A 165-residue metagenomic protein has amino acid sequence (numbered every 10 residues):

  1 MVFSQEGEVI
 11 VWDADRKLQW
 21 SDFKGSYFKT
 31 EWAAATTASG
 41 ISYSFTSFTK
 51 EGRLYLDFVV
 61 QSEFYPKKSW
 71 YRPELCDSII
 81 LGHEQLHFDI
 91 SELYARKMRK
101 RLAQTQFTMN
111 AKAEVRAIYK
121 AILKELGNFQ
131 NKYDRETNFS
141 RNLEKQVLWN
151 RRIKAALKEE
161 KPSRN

Functional and structural regions predicted by a protein language model:
G7-Y55, F64, F107-N165: Metalloprotease/metallohydrolase-associated module, dominated by Zn2+-dependent proteases
G52-C76: Active-site scaffold of zinc-dependent metalloenzymes
L75-E84, F107-V115: Second-shell loop/turn segments in exported
L81-I90, M98: Active-site His/Glu-centered metal-binding helix of metallohydrolases
S91-F107: A short beta-strand-loop micro-motif that forms or neighbors metal/cofactor- and ligand-binding patches at active-site
